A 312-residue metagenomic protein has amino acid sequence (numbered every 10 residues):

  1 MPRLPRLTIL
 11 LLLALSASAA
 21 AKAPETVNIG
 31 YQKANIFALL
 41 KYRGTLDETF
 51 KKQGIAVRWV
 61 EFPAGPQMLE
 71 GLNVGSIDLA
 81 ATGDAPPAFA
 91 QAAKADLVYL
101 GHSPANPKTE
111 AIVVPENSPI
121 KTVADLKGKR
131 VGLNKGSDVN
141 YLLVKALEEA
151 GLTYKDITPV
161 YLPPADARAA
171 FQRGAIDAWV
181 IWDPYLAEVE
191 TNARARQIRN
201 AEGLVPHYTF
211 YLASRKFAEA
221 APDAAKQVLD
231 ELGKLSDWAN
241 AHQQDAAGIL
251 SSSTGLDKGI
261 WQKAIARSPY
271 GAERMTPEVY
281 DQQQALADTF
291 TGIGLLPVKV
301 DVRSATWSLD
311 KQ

Functional and structural regions predicted by a protein language model:
M1-T8: Bacterial N-terminal signal peptides that target proteins for export
L13-A21: Hydrophobic h-region of N-terminal signal peptides that target proteins for export in Gram-negative bacteria
K22-A150, V160-Y161, D177-D183, G203-V205: Short, glycine-/small- and polar/acidic-enriched structural segments that line small-molecule recognition paths
I36-F37, N106-I112, A195-R196, H207-Y211 (+2 more regions): Small-molecule pocket liners
A85, P159-S252: Pocket-lining segment of extracytoplasmic ligand-binding domains
E116-D125, L152-Y154, K216-A225: Short helix-loop capping/hinge motifs at secondary-structure junctions, enriched in acidic/polar residues
E219-L295: Secondary-structure end/capping motifs
D288-Q312: Conserved C-terminal helix/tail region of periplasmic/extracytoplasmic solute-binding proteins
